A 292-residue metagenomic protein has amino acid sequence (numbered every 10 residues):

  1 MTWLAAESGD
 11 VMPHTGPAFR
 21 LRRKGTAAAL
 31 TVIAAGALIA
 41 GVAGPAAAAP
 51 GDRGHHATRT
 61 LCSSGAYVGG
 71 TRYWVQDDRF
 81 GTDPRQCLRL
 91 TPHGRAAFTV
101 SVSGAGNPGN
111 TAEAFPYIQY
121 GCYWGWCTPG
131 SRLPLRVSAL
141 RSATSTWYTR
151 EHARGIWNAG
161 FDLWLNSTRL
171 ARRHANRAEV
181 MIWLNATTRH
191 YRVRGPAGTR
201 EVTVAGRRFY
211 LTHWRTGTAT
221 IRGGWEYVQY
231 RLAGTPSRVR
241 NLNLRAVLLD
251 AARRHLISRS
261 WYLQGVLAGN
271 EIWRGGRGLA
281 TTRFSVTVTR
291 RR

Functional and structural regions predicted by a protein language model:
W3-A49: Secretory targeting and sorting signals
G51-N107: Solvent-exposed N-terminal domain segments of exported/luminal and surface proteins
A96-V100, R141-W147, F161-L163, Y262-I272: Short, hydrophobic/proline-enriched secondary-structure or compact coil segments at domain edges
G104-F115, H152-I156, L170-R173, R238-V239 (+1 more regions): Short, surface-exposed beta-strand/loop "edge" segments at domain boundaries and coil↔beta transitions
A114-T199: Extracellular-facing segments of soluble proteins and assemblies that are Gly/Ser/Thr-biased and enriched in aromatics
D162-W164, M181-W183, Y210, L248-D250 (+1 more regions): Residues within well-ordered beta-strands of beta-sheet-rich folds
T168-N243: Short helix-loop boundary/capping segments
E226-V228, L232-R292: Long, compositionally biased interface segments
